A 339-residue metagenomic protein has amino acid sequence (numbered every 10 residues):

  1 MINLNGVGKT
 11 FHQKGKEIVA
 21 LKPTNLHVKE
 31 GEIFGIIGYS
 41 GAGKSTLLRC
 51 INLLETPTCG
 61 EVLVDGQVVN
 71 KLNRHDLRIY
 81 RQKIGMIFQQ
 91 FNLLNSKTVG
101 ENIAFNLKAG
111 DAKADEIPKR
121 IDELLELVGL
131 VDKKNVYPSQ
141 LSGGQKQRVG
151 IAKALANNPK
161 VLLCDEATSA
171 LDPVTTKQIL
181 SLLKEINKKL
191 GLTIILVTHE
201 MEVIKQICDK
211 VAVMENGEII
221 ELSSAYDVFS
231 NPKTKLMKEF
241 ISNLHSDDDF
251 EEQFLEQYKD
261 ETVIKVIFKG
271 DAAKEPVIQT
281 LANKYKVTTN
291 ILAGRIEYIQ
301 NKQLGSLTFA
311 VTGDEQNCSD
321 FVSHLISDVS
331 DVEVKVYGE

Functional and structural regions predicted by a protein language model:
Q13-K16, V69-G85, A109, N231-P232: ABC ATPase NBD coupling module
N52: Helix-to-loop junction immediately C-terminal to a conserved catalytic motif
V68, A104, K108, D115-D132: Conserved ABC ATPase "signature" region
K97-A104: Short coil-to-helix segment of the ABC ATPase nucleotide-binding domain corresponding to the Q-loop/switch region
V136-S139, K153-N157, C164: Conserved signature/switch motifs of ABC ATPase nucleotide-binding domains
P173-T175: Helix N-cap at the start of a conserved alpha-helix in ABC-type nucleotide-binding domains
I204-Q206: A short, surface-exposed alpha-helical micro-motif characterized by mixed small hydrophobic and charged/polar residues
